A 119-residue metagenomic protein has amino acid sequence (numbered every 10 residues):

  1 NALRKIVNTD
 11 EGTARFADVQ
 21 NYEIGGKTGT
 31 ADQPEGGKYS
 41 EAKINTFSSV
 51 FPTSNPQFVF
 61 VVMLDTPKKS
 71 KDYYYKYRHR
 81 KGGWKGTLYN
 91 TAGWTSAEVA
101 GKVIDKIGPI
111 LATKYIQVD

Functional and structural regions predicted by a protein language model:
N1-A112: Active-site beta-strand/loop architecture of penicillin-binding DD-peptidases
K114-D119: Short, highly charged C-terminal tails/helix-capping segments
